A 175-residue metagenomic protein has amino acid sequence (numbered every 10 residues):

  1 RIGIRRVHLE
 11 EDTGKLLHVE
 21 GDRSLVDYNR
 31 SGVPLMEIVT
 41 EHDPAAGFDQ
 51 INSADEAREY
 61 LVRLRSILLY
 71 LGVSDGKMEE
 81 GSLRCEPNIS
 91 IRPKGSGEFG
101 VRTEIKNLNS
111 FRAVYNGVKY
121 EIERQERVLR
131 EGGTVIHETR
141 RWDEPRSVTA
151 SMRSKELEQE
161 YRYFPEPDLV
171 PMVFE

Functional and structural regions predicted by a protein language model:
R1-E175: Basic, nucleic-acid-interacting segments
